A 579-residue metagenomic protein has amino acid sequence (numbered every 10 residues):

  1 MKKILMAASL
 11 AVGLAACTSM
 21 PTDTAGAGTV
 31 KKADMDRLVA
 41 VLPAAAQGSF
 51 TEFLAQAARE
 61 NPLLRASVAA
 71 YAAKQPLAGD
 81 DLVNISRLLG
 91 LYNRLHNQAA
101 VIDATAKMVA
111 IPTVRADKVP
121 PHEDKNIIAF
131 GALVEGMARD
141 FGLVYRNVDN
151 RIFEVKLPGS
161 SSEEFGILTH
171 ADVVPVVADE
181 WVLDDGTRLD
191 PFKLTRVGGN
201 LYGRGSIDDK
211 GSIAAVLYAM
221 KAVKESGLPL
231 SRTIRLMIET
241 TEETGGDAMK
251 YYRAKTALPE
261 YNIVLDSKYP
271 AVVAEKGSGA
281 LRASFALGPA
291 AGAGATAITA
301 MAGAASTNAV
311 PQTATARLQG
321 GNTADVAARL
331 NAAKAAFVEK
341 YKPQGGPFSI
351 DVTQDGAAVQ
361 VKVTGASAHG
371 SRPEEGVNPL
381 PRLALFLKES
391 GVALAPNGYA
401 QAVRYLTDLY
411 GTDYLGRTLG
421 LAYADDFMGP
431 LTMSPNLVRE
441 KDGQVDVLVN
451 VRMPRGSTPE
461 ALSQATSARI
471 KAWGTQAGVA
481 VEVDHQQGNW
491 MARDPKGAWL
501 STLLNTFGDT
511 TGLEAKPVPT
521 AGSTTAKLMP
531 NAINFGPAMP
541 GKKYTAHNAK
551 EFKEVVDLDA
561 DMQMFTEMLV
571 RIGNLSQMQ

Functional and structural regions predicted by a protein language model:
M1-I4: Positively charged n-region of N-terminal signal peptides that target proteins for export
L14-A16: C-terminal motif of bacterial Sec signal peptides marking the signal peptidase cleavage site
M20-L201, L230: Acidic/His- and Gly-rich active-site-bordering loop/insert found across diverse amide/peptide-bond hydrolases
M20-M35, T364-L448, R452-A468, W473-Q579: An extended, acidic, His-containing surface patch that forms the Zn2+-binding/catalytic region of metallohydrolases
I167, T195-T244, R282-P289, A314-A324 (+4 more regions): Alpha-helical metal-binding/catalytic segments enriched in His/Glu/Asp
D179-R196, F285-L287, G292, T353-V363 (+1 more regions): Acidic-glycine-rich active-site phosphate/pyrophosphate-binding loop
D209-G288, N331, A335, D413-F427: Acidic/histidine-rich catalytic neighborhood of metal-dependent amide-processing enzymes
A291-A293, N322-L330, R372, G456-Q464: Short, conserved charged micro-motifs
